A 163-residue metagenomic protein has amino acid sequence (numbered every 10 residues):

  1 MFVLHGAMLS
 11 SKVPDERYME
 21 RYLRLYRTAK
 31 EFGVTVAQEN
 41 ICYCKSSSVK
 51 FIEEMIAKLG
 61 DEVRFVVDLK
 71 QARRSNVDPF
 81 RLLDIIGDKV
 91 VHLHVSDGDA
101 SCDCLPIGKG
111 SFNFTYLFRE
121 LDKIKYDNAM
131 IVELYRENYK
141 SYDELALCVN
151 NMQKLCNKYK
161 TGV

Functional and structural regions predicted by a protein language model:
M1-R64, R74: Active-site acidic/histidine proton-transfer and metal-coordination neighborhood in alpha/beta enzyme cores
F2-V3, A37, V91-H94, I131: Conserved beta-strand positions in the central sheet of alpha/beta enzyme cores
R17-R27, E31, K50-E54, K58 (+4 more regions): Alpha-helical scaffolding segments of alpha/beta enzyme cores, especially the outer helices of TIM-barrel or partial
E31-F32, L59, I124-Y126, Y159: Helix C-cap/helix->beta junction micro-motif
Q38-E39, V67-K70, S96, V132: Active-site flanking residues adjacent to catalytic metal/cofactor-binding acidic residues
V49, E53, Q71-D127, Y135-D143: Gly/Pro-rich active-site loop or hairpin
S141-G162: C-terminal helical cap(s) of enzyme catalytic domains, especially alpha/beta-barrels
